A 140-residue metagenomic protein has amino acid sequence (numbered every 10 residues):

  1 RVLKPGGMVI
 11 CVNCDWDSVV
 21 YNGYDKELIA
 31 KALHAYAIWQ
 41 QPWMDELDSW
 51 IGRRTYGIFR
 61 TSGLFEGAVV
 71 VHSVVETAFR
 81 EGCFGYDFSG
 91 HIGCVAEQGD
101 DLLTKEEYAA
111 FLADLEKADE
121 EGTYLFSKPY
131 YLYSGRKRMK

Functional and structural regions predicted by a protein language model:
R1-M8: A short glycine-rich, Lys/Arg-flanked "PGG" loop and its adjoining helix->strand segment in the class I
V2, W39-P42, K117: A short, structure-level motif marking secondary-structure boundaries and short turns
I10-R80: Conserved catalytic/acceptor-binding region of the Class I
R53-G57, A110, Y130: Amphipathic alpha-helical interaction segments
S62-F65, K128-K140: Core SAM-dependent methyltransferase catalytic element
A68-Y124: C-terminal helical/coil "lid" or tail adjacent to the Rossmann-like core of SAM-dependent
